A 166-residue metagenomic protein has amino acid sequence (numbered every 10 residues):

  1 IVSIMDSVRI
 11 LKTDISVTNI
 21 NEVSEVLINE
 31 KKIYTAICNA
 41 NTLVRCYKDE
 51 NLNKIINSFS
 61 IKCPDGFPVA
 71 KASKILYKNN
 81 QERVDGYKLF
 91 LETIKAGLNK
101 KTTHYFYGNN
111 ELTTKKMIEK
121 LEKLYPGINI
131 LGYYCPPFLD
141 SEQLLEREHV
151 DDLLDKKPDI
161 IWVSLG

Functional and structural regions predicted by a protein language model:
I1-I4, K156: Generic short amphipathic/hydrophobic targeting helices enriched at N-termini, encompassing Sec-type signal peptides
S3-K88: N-terminal nucleotide/polyanion-binding subdomain common to many enzyme families
K31-I33, T102-T103, D159: Charged active-site motifs of nucleotide-sugar-dependent glycosyltransferases
I37-N39, Y107-G108, S164: Short beta-strand segments
S60, L131, D159: Conserved acidic residues
A70, K74-D152, K156: Conserved beta-alpha
L153, K157-G166: Proline-aspartate-enriched helix->loop->beta-strand connector
